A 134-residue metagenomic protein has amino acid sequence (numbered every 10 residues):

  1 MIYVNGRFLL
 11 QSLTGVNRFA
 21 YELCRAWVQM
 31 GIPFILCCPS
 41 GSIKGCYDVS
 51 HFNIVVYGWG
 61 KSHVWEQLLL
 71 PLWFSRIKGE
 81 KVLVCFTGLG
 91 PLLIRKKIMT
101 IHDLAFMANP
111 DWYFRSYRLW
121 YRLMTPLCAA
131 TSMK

Functional and structural regions predicted by a protein language model:
M1-K134: Carbohydrate transferase catalytic cores enriched for Leloir-type hexosyltransferases
